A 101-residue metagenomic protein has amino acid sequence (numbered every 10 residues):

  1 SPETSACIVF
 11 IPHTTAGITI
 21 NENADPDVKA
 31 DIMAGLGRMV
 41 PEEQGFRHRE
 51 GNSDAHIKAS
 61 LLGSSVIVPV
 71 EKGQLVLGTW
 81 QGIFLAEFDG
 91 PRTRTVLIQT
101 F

Functional and structural regions predicted by a protein language model:
S1-F101: Active-site histidine-anchored catalytic micro-motif
